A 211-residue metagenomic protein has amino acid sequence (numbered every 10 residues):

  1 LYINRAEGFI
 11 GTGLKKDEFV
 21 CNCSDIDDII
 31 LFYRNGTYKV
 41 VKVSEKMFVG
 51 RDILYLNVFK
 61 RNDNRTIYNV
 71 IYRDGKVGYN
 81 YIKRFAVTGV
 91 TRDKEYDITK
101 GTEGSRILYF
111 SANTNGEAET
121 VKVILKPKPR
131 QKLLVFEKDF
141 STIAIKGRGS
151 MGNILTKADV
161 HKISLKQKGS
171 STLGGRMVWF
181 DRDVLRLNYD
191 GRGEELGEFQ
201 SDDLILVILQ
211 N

Functional and structural regions predicted by a protein language model:
L1-N211: C-terminal interaction appendages of subunits in large macromolecular complexes
